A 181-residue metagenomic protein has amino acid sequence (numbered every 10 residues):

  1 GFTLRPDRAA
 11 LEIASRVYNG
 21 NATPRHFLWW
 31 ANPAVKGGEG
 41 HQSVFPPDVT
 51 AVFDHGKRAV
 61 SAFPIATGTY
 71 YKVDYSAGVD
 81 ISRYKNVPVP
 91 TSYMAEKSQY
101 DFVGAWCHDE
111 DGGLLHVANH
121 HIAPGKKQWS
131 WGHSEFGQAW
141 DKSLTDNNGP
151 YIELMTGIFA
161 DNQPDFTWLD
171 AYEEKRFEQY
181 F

Functional and structural regions predicted by a protein language model:
G1-P6, K57: Aromatic/His-enriched, Gly/Pro-containing loop or helix-boundary segments that lie immediately adjacent to catalytic
F2, L11-N19, Q179: Short, well-ordered beta-strand segments enriched in hydrophobic/aromatic residues
A9, G20-L28, N32-E174: A contiguous, surface-exposed recognition patch within enzymatic or periplasmic domains that forms
S15, W168-F181: Short Pro-Gly-centered flexible turn/kink motifs
